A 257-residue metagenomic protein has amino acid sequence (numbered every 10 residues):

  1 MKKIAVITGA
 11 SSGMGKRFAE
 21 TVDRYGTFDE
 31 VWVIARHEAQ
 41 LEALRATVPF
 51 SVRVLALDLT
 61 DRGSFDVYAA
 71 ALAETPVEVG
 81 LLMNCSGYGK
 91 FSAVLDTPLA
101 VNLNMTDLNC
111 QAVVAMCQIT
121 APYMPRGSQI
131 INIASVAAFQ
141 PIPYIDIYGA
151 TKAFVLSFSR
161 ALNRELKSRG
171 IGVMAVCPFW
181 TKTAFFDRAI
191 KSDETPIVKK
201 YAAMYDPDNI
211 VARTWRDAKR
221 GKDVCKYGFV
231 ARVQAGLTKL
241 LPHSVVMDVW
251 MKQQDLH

Functional and structural regions predicted by a protein language model:
S11-S12: Conserved glycine-rich cofactor-binding loop
G26-A43: Conserved glycine-rich Rossmann-like NAD(P)H-binding loop of the short-chain dehydrogenase/reductase
C85-K90: Conserved NAD(P)H cofactor-binding loop of Rossmann-fold oxidoreductase domains
A93-L95, V101-N104: Substrate-binding pocket helix/loop in short-chain dehydrogenase/reductase
C117, T151: Active-site helix of classical SDR
S135: Residue(s) in the substrate-gating loop at a strand-loop-helix junction that position the organic substrate next
A175, I197-R232: C-terminal helical subdomain
